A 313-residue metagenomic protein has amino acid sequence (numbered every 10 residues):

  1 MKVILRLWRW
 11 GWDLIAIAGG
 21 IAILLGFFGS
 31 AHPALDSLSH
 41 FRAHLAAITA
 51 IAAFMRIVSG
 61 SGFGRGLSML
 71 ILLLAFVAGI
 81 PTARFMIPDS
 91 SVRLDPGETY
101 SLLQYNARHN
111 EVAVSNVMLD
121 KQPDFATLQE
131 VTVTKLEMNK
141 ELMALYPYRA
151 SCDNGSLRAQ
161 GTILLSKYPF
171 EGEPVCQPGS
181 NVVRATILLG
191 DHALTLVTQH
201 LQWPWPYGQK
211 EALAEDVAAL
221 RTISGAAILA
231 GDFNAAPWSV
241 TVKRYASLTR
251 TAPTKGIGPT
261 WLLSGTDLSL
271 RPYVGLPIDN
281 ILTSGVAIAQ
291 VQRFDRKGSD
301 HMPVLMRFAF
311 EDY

Functional and structural regions predicted by a protein language model:
M1-R6: Short, Lys/Arg-rich, polar N-terminal cytosolic tail immediately upstream of the first transmembrane signal-anchor
W8-I15, G64-S68: Membrane-interfacial loop-to-transmembrane alpha-helix junctions, especially the N-terminal start
W10-I57: Membrane-embedded alpha-helical segments of integral membrane proteins
F28, F54-F63, L220, D312: Structural signal for the C-terminal ends of transmembrane alpha-helices and the immediately following loop
L45, T49-P81, E173-T195: Glycine/proline-rich, flexible active-site/cofactor-binding loop segments that harbor closely spaced acidic
V58, L67-D120, C176: N-terminal signal-anchor transmembrane helix
E98, L102-L103, R108-L119, F125-Y313: Soluble catalytic domains of enzymes that build or remodel membrane lipids, polysaccharides, and related
